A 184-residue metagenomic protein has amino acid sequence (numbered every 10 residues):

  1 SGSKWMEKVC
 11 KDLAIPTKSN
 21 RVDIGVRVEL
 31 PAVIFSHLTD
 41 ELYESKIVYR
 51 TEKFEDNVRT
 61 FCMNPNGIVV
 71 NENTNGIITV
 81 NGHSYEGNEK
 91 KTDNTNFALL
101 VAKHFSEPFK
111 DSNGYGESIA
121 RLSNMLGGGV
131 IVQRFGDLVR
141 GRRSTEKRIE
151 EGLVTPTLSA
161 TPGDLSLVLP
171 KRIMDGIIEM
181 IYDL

Functional and structural regions predicted by a protein language model:
S1-L184: Residues forming the flavin
